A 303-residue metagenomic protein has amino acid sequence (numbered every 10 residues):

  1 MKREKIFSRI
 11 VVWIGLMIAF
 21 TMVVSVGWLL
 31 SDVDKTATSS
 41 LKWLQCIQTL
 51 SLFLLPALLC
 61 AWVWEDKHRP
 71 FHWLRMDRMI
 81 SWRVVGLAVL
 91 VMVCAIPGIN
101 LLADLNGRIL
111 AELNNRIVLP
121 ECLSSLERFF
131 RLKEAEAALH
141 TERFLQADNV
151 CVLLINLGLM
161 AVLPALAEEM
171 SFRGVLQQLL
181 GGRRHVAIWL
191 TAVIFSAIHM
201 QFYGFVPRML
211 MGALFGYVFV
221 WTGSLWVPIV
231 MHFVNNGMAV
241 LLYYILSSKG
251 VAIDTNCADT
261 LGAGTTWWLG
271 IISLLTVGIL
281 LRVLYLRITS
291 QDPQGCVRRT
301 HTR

Functional and structural regions predicted by a protein language model:
F7-G15, C46-I47, V85-L90, L154 (+5 more regions): Hydrophobic alpha-helical transmembrane segments
I14-G27, F53-A61, V91-A95, W267-R287: Hydrophobic core of alpha-helical transmembrane segments in multi-pass integral membrane proteins
I14-M22, G86-A111, V220-M238: Hydrophobic alpha-helical membrane-insertion segments
V24-K67, W82-V91, N114-L126: Alpha-helical transmembrane segments in multi-pass membrane proteins
L41, W73-L163: Juxtamembrane helix-loop-helix connectors linking adjacent transmembrane helices in multi-pass membrane enzymes
A167-L190, Y217-S224: Membrane-interface helix/loop boundary segments of multi-pass membrane proteins
I194-A197, G204-T260: Functionally important transmembrane alpha-helices
F233-R303: C-terminal membrane module of polytopic membrane proteins
